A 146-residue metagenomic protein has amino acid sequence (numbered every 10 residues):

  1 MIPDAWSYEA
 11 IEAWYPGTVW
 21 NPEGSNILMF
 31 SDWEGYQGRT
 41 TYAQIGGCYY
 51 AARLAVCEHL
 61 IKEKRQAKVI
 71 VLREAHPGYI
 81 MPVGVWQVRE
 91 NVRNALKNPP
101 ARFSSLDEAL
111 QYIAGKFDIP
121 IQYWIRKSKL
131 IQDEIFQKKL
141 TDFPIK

Functional and structural regions predicted by a protein language model:
M1-K146: Long, low-complexity intrinsically disordered regions enriched in acidic and polar residues with frequent FG dipeptides
